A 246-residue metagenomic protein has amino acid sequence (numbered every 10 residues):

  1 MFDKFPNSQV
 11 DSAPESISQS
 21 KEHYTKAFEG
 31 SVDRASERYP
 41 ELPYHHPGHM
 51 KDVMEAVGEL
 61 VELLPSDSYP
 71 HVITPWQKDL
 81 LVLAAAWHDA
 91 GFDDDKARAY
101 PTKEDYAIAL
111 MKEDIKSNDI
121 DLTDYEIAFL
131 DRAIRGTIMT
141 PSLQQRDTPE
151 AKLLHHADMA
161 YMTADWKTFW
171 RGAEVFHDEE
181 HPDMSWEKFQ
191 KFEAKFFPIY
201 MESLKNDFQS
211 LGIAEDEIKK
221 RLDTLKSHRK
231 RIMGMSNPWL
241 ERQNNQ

Functional and structural regions predicted by a protein language model:
F5-P14, P43-K51, E55-P75, W87 (+1 more regions): Divalent metal-dependent phosphate-bond-processing catalytic cores, especially two-metal-ion Mg2+/Mn2+ enzymes that act
P14-E37: Short alpha-helical hairpin
S36-L42, H88, F92: Glycine- and acidic
V53, W76-K96, A107, L130-I138: His-Asp-centered metal-binding catalytic motifs of divalent-metal-dependent phosphohydrolases/nucleases
V53-A56, L60, P101-S117: An active-site-proximal "capping" alpha-helix that borders the catalytic cofactor pocket
L64-H71, A97, D114-Y125: Inter-helical turn/loop segments and adjacent helix faces that build the functional surface of alpha-helical bundle
D121, Y125-P141, H155: Sequence-structural signature of the catalytic-core scaffold of metal-dependent phosphohydrolases that act on
